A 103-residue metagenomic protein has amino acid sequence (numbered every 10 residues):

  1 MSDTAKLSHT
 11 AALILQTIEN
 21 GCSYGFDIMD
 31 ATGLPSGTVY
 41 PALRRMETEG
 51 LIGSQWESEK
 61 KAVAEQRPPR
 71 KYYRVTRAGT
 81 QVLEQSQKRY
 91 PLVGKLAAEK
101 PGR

Functional and structural regions predicted by a protein language model:
M1, Y73: A positively charged, amphipathic N-terminal helix/segment that binds anionic biomolecules
S2-Y40: N-terminal helix-turn-helix DNA-binding core of bacterial DNA-binding proteins
N20-Y24, T48-E49, A78-T80: Short, charged/polar surface micro-motifs in flexible loops or helix N-caps
V39-L51: Basic amphipathic alpha-helical segments that dock to polyanions
E49-Q66: Beta-hairpin "wing" of winged helix-turn-helix
P69: Exposed loop/turn and edge beta-strand positions of beta-sandwich/beta-sheet ligand-binding modules
R77-R103: Amphipathic alpha-helical dimerization/coiled-coil segments that flank or bridge DNA-binding/regulatory modules
